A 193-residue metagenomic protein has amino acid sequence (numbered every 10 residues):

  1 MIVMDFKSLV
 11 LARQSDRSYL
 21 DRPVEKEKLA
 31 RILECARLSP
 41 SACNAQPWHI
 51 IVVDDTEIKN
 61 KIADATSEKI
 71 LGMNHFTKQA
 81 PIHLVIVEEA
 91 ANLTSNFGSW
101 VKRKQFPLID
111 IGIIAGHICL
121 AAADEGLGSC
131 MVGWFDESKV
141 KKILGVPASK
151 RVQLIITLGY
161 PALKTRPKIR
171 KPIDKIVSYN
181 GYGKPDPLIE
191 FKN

Functional and structural regions predicted by a protein language model:
M1-P23, R31: Short acidic N-proximal helix/loop "leader" segments that mark the beginning of a domain or an inter-domain linker
F6-D16, L154-N193: C-terminal helix-cap and adjacent tail motif
V24, D54-E57, F135: Short beta->alpha linker loops
I32, A36, L84, S99-I143: Small-aliphatic-rich amphipathic alpha-helix that forms the alpha element of a beta-alpha
E34, S39-P40, Q46-I51, H117: Short beta-strand segments
N44-G112: Glycine/small-residue-rich phosphate/adenosyl-binding loop
I70-A80, G145-P167: A glycine-rich helix N-cap at a beta->alpha junction
E88, W134, Y160: Short secondary-structure boundary segments
